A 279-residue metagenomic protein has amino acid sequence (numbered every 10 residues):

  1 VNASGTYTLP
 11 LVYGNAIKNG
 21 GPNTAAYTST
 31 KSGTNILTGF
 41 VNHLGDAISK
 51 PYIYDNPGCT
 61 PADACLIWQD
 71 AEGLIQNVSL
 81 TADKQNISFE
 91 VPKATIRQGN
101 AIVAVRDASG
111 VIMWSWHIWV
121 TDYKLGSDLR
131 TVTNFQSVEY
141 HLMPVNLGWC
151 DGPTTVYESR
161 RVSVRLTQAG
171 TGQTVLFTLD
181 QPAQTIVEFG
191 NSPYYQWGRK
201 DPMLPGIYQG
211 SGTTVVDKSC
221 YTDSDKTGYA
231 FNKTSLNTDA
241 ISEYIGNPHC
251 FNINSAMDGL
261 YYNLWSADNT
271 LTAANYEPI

Functional and structural regions predicted by a protein language model:
V1-N77, D128-T171, F177: Solvent-exposed, low-complexity, repeat-rich "mucin-like" stalks and linkers
G33-T34, T38-F40, N77, N86 (+2 more regions): Short aromatic-cysteine micro-motif
A82-Q98: Extracellular/luminal low-complexity segments enriched in Ser/Thr/Pro
V91-K93, D107, N146: Short, flexible loop/turn elements at secondary-structure junctions
R97-A108: A short beta-strand micro-motif common to beta-rich folds, especially ectodomain repeats
N100, Y123-D128: Short alpha-helical segments and helix-capping/turn motifs at coil-helix boundaries
G110-L125: C-terminal edge beta-strand
